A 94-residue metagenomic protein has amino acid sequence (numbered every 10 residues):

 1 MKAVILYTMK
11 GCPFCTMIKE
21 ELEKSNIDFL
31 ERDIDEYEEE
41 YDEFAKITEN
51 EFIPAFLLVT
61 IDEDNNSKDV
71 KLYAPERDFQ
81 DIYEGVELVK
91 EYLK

Functional and structural regions predicted by a protein language model:
M1-L30: Local sequence-structure signature of Cys/Sec-based thiol-disulfide redox active-site neighborhoods
G11, I34-Y37, D78: Short beta->alpha junction loops/turns
C15, E38, Y83: Loop/helix-junction capping segments adjacent to catalytic residues or to phosphate/diphosphate-binding pockets
D33-F52, T60-D62, V86-L93: Thioredoxin-like thiol-disulfide oxidoreductase module
L58-K94: Non-catalytic, surface beta->alpha helical segment in thiol-disulfide oxidoreductase systems
